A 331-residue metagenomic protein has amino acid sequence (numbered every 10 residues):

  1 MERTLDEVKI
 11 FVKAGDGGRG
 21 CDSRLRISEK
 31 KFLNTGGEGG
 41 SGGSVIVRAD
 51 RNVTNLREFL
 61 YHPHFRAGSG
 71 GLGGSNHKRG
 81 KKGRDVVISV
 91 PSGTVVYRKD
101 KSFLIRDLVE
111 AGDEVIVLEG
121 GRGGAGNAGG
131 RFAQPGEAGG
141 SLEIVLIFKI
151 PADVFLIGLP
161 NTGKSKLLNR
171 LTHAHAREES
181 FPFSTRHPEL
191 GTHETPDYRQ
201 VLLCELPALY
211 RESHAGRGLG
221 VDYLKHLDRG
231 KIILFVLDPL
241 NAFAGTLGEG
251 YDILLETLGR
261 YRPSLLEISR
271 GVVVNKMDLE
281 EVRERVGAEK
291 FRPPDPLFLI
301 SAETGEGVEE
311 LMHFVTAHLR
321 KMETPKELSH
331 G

Functional and structural regions predicted by a protein language model:
M1-P160, H175-R177, T192-P196, F314-R320: Conserved P-loop NTPase architecture
G15-D16, N52-V53, V95, R122-G123 (+5 more regions): Conserved nucleotide-binding/hydrolysis micro-motifs of P-loop NTPases
P160, L171, E303-T304: The conserved Walker
K164: Conserved lysine of the Walker
L171-L202, S213-L219, E256: Switch I (effector-binding) loop of TRAFAC-class P-loop GTPase G-domains
H175-E178, P207-G216, L240-G248: Flexible beta-alpha connector loops of hexameric P-loop NTPases
T195-Q200, V221-L299, H318-M322: Conserved C-terminal guanine-recognition region of P-loop GTPase G domains, centered on the G4
G307-G331: C-terminal end of P-loop GTPase domains and the immediately downstream helical coupling element
